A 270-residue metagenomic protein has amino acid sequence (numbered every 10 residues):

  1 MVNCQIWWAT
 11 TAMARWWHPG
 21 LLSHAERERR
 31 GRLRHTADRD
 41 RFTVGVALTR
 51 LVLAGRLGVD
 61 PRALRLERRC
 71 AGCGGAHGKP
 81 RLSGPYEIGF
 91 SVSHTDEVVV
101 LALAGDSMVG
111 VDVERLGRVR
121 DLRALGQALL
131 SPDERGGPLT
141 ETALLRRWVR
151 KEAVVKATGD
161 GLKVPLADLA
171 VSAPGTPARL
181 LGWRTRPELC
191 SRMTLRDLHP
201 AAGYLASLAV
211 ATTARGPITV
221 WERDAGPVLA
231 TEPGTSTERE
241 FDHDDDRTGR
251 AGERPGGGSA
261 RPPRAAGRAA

Functional and structural regions predicted by a protein language model:
M1-R254, G258-A270: Core catalytic alpha/beta fold that binds nucleotide/phospho-ligands
